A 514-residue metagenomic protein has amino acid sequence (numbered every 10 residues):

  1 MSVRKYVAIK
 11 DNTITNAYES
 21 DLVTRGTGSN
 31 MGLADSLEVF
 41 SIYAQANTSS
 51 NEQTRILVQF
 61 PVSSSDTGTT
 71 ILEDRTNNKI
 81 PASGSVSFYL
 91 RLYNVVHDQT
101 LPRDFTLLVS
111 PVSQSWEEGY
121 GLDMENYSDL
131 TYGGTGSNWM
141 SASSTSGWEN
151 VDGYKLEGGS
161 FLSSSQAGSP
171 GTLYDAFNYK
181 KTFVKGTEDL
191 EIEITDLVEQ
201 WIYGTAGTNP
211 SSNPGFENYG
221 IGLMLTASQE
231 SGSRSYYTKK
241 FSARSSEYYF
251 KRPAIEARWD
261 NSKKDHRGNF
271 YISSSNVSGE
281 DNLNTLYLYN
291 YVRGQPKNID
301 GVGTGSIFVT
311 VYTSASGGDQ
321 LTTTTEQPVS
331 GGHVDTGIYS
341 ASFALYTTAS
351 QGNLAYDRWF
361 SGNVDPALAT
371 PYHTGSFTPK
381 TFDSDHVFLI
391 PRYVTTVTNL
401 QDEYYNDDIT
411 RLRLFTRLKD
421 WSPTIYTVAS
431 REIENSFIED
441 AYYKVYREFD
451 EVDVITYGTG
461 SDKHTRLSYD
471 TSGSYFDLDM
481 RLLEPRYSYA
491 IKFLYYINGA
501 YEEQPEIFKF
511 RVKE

Functional and structural regions predicted by a protein language model:
M1-N353, N363-A367, H386: Secreted, disulfide-rich extracellular signaling modules
Q59, A254, T396-N399, R413: Extracellular/lumenal ectodomain signal focusing on beta-strand-rich modules and carbohydrate-recognition contexts
I71-N77, G222, G375-K380, D407-T410: Generic detector of short, locally flexible boundary/turn motifs and exposed helical patches
H266-N269, P391-T398: Proline-enriched interdomain boundary motifs that mark the N-terminal boundary and often initiate the first structured
D281-L283, N406-R411: Short coil/turn motif common to extracellular beta-sandwich-like domains
Y287-V394, R413, L418-E514: The feature marks long extracellular or luminal low-complexity segments
